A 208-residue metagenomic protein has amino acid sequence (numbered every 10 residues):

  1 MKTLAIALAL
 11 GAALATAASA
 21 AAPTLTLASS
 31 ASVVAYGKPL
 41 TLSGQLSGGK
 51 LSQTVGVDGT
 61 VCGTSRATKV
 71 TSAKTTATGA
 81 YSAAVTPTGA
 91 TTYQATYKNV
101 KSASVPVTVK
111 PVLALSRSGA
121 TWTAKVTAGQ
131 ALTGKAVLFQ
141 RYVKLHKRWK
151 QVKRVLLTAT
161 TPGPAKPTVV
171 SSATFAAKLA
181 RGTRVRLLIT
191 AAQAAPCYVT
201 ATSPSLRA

Functional and structural regions predicted by a protein language model:
K2-A12, T16-A208: Low-complexity, Ser/Thr/Pro-rich intrinsically disordered linker/stalk segments at domain junctions
